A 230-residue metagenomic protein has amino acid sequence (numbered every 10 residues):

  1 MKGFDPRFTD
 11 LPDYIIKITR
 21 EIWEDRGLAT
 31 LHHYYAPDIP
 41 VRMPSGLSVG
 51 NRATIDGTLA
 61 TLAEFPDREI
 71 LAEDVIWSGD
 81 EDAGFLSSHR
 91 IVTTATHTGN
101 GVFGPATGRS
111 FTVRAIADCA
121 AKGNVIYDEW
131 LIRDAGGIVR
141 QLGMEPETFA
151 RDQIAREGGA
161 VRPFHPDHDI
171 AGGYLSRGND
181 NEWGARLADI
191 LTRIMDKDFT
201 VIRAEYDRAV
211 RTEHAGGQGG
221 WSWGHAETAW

Functional and structural regions predicted by a protein language model:
M1-W230: C-terminal and inter-domain tail/linker signature
